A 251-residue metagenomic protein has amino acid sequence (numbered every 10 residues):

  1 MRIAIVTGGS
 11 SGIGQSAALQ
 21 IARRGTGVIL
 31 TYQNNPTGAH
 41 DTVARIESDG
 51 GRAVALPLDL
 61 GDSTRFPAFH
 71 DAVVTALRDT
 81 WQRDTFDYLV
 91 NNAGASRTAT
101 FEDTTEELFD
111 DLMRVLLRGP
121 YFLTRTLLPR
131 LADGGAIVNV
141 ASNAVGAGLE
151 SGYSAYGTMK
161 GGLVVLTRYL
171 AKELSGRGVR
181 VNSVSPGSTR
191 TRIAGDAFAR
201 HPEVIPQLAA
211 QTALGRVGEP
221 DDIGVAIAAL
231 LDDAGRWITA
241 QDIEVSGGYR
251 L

Functional and structural regions predicted by a protein language model:
S10-S11: Conserved glycine-rich cofactor-binding loop
T26-D41: Conserved glycine-rich Rossmann-like NAD(P)H-binding loop of the short-chain dehydrogenase/reductase
T100-F101, T105-M113, V204, L208: Substrate-binding pocket helix/loop in short-chain dehydrogenase/reductase
P129, K172-G176, R236: Alpha-helical segment proximal to the catalytic Tyr-Lys
V138-G162, T167-G176, S188-T189: Catalytic loop of short-chain dehydrogenase/reductase
A147, A228, T239-L251: Short C-terminal tail/terminal secondary-structure segment of NAD(P)H-dependent dehydrogenase/reductase domains
S151-G152, G176, S183, G187-T212: A glycine/serine/threonine-rich, flexible loop-to-helix segment that serves as the NAD(P) cofactor-binding "lid"
